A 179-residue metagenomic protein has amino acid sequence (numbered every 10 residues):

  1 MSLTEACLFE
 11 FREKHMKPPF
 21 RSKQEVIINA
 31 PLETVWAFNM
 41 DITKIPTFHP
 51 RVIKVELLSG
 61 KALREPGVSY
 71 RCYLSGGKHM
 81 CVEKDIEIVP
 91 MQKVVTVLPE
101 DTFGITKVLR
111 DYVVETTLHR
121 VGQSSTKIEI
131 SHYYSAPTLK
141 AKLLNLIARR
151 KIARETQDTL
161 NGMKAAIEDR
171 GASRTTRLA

Functional and structural regions predicted by a protein language model:
S2-G60: Hydrophobic ligand-binding cavity/cleft-lining segments
L3, S75-K127, Y133: Hydrophobic-ligand binding "helix-grip"
E5, K127, Y133-A179: A conserved amphipathic terminal alpha-helix motif
L8-F9, E65-V68, V95-T102: Short Pro/Gly-enriched beta-strand edge/turn motifs at strand-loop
K23, T43-M80, E87, M91 (+1 more regions): Short beta-edge strand/loop motif at the mouth of beta-sheet-based domains
T34-N39, I45, Y70, D85 (+3 more regions): Hydrophobic pocket/interface hotspot
